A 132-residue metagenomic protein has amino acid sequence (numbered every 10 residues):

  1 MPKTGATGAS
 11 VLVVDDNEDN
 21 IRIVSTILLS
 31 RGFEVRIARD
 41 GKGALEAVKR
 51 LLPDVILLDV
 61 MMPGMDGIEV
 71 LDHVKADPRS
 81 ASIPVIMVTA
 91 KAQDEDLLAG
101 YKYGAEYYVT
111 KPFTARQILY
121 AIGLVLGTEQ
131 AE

Functional and structural regions predicted by a protein language model:
R22-S30: Charged docking surfaces used in two-component/phosphorelay signaling
G32-R39, A47: Short hydrophobic/Thr-rich beta-strand motif most characteristic of the beta2 strand and flanking loop of CheY-like
L51-L57: Active-site beta3 strand of CheY-like receiver
M62: Receiver (REC) domain active-site loop signature in two-component systems and cognate sites in sensor histidine kinases
E106: Short, glycine/charged-rich "phosphate-handling" switch motifs in NTP-dependent and phosphotransfer domains
F113-G123: C-terminal output helix
